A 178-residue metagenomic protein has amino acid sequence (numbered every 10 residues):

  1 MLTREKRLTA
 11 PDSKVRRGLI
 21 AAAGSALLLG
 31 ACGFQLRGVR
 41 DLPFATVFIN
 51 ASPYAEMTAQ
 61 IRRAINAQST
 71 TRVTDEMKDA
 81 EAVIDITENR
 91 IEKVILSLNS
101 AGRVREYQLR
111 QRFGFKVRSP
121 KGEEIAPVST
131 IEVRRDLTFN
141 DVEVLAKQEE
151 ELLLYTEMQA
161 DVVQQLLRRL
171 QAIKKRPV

Functional and structural regions predicted by a protein language model:
L2-L28: N-terminal secretory signal peptides and thylakoid transit peptides that target proteins across membranes
A26-V47: Bacterial Sec signal peptide processing site at the extreme N-terminus
D41-F48, V142-E150: Acidic/histidine-rich, surface-exposed loop or edge segments in extracytoplasmic proteins
P43-R90: N-terminal segment of the mature soluble domain
I65, S69, V117-K121, D141 (+1 more regions): Sec/Tat-exported extracytoplasmic proteins
D85-T130, D136-E149: Surface-exposed short loop/turn segments
L145-V178: C-terminal/domain-edge helix-coil "capping" segments
